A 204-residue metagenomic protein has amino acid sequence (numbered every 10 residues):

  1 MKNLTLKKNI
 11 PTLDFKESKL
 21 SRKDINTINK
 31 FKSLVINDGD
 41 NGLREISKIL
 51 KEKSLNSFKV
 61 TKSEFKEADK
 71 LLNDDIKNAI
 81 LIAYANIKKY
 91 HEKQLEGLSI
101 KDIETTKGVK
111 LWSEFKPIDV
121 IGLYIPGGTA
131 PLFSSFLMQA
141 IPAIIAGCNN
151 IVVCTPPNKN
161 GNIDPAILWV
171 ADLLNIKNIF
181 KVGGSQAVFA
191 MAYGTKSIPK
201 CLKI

Functional and structural regions predicted by a protein language model:
M1-D119: N-terminal Rossmann-like NAD(P)+-binding subdomain of aldehyde/semialdehyde dehydrogenases
M1-P11, P165-I179: Active-site-proximal helix-loop elements at catalytic-domain edges
K23-N26, K30, D38-N41, D75-N78 (+8 more regions): Conserved active-site and cofactor/substrate-binding residues in soluble primary-metabolism enzymes
G39, D102-E104, L123, V153-T155 (+2 more regions): General beta-strand structural signal in soluble alpha/beta enzymes
K51, K159-N160, A187-V188: Short secondary-structure capping/turn micro-motifs that flank functional sites
N86, Y90-G97, Y124-G127, Q139-P142 (+5 more regions): Mid-sequence acidic-hydrophobic segments that form the walls of catalytic/ligand-binding cavities or oligomerization
E104-W169: Conserved small-residue-rich beta-alpha loop and adjacent elements that most often cradle the phosphate/pyrophosphate
L173-I204: Conserved NAD(P)+-binding/catalytic subdomain of aldehyde/semialdehyde dehydrogenases
